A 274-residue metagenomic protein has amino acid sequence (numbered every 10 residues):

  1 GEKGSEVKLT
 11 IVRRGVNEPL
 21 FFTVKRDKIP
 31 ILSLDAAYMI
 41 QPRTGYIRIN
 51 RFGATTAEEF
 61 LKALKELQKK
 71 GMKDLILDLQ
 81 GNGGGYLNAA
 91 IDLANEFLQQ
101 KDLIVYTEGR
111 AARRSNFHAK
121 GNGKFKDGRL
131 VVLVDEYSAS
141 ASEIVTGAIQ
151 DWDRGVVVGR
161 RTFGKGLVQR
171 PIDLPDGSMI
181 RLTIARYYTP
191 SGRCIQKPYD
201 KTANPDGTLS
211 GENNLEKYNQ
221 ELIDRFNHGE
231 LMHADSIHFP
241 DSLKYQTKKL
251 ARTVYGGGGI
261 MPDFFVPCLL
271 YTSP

Functional and structural regions predicted by a protein language model:
G1-G177, Y188: Cleft-lining beta-strand/loop regions that shape enzyme active-site pockets
K25, A185, D200, G259-I260: Residue-level structural signal for beta-strand termini and adjacent loop
A57, A141-S142, P190-S191, K197-P198 (+3 more regions): Short helix/loop capping segments that flank catalytic or ligand/cofactor-binding pockets
G166-L174, S178-M232: Polar, glycine-rich mid-to-C-terminal structural blocks that act as macromolecule-binding/assembly scaffolds
L231-Y255, M261: A conserved active-site cap/scaffold subdomain adjacent to cofactor or substrate pockets
Y271-P274: Conserved small/polar residues in nucleotide/adenosyl-binding loops
